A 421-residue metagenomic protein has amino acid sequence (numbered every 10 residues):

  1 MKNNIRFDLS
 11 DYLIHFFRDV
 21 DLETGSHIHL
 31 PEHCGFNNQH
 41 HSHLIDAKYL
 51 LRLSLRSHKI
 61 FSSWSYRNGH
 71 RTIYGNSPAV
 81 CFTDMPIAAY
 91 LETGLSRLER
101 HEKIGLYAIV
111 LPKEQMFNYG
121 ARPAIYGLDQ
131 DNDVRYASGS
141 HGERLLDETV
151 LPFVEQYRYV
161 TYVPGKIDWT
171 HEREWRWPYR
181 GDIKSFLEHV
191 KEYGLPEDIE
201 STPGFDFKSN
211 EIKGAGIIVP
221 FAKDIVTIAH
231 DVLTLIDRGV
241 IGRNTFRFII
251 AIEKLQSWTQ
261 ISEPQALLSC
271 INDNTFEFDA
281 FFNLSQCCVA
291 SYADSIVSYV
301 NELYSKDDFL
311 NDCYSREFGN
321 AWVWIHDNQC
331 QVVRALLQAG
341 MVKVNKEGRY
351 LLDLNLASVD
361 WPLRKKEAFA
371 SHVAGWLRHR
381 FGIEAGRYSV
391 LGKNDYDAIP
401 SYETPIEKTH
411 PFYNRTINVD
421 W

Functional and structural regions predicted by a protein language model:
M1-A280, I417-D420: NAD-dependent ADP-ribosyltransferases
S42, K223, S262, L284-C287 (+3 more regions): Alpha-helix boundary/N-cap detector
Y90, G94-L98, V232, I296 (+2 more regions): Hydrophobic, Leu/Ile/Phe/Ala-enriched alpha-helical segments that form helix-helix packing faces
G127-Q130, L187-D206, I383-F412: Short linear, low-complexity motifs centered on an aromatic residue
K166-S185, D360-N394: Short, solvent-exposed linear motifs at loop/edge-of-secondary-structure regions
D198-E200, V226-L235, V289-Y299, K366-V373: Well-ordered, non-membrane alpha-helical segments in soluble/globular domains
L255-F276, V344-E384: Short, intrinsically disordered low-complexity segments
S285-W361, F369, S389-W421: Long, continuous compositionally biased terminal/linker segments
